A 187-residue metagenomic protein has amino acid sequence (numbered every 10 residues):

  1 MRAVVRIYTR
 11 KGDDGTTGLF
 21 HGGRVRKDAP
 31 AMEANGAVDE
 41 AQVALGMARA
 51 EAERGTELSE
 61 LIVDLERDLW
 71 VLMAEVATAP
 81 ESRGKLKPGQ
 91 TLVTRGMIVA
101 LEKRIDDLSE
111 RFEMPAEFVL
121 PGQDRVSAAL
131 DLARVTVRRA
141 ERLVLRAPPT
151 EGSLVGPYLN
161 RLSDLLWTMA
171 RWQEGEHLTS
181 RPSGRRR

Functional and structural regions predicted by a protein language model:
M1-R187: Phosphate/pyrophosphate-binding loop motifs in nucleotide- or prenyl diphosphate-using proteins
